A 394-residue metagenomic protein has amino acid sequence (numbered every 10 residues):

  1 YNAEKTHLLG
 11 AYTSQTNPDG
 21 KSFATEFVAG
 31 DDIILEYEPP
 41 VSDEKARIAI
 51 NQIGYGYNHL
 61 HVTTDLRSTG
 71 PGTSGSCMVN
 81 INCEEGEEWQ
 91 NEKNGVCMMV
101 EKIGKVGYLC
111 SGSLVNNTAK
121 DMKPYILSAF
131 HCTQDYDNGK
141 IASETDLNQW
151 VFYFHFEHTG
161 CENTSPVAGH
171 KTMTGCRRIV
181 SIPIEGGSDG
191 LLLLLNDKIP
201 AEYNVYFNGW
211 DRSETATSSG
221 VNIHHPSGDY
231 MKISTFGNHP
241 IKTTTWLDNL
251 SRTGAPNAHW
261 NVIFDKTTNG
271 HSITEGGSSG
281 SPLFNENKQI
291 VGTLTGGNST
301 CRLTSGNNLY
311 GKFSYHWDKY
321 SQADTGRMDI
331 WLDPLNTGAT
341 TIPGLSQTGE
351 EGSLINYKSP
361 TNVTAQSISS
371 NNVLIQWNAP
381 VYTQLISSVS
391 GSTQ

Functional and structural regions predicted by a protein language model:
Y1-K5: Short, surface-exposed beta-strand/strand-loop-strand elements in extracellular ectodomains
T6-D32, E38-D43: Beta-sandwich interaction modules
F27-F264, G276: Serine endopeptidase catalytic core focused on the charge-relay Asp
S113-P124, H271-L294: Catalytic nucleophile loop of clan PA
I126, I141-D146, E162-G175, V180-P183 (+2 more regions): C-terminal subregion of chymotrypsin/trypsin-like serine protease catalytic domains
E350-T383: Pro/Thr/Ser/Gly-rich low-complexity, intrinsically disordered linker/stalk tracts
A379-Q394: Extracellular low-complexity, O-glycosylation-prone stalks/linkers
